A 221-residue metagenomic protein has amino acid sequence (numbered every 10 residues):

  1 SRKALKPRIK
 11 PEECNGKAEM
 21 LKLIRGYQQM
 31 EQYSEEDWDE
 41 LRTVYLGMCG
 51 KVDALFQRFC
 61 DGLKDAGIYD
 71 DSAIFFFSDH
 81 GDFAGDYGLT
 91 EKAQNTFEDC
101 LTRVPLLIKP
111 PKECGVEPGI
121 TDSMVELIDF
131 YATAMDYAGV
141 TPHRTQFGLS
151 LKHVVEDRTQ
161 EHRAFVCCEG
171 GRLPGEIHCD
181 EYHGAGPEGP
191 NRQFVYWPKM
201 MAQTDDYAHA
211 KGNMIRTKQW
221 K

Functional and structural regions predicted by a protein language model:
S1, D65-A66, T96-D99, D157 (+2 more regions): Short secondary-structure boundary/capping segments
S1-E13, K64-A73, Q219-K221: Active-site regions of oxyanion-processing enzymes, predominantly non-cytosolic
S1-E31, P105, L173-M200: Core domains of carbohydrate- and sulfate-ester-processing enzymes
Q29-S72: A long, amphipathic alpha-helix that forms part of the scaffold/cap immediately adjacent to metal-dependent active
D39-K51, A93-T102, G115-A132, A138-S150: A short beta-strand-to-alpha-helix junction
Y45, C49-V52, F56-F59, A73-S78 (+3 more regions): Beta-strand elements within well-structured catalytic alpha/beta cores of enzymes that handle phosphate/sulfate esters
G62-G119, S123-E126: Histidine-centered active-site microenvironments of extracellular/periplasmic hydrolases and transferases
H80-D86, Y131, D136-K221: C-terminal cap/loop subdomain of S1 sulfatases and analogous C-terminal strand-loop tails that border
